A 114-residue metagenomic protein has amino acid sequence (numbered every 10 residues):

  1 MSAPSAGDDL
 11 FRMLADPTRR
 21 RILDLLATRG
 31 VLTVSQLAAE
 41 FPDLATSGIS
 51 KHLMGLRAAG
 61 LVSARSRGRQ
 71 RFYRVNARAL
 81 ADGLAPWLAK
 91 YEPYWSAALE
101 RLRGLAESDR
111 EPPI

Functional and structural regions predicted by a protein language model:
M1-A6, T28, R78-I114: Amphipathic alpha-helical dimerization/coiled-coil segments that flank or bridge DNA-binding/regulatory modules
S2-M13, P17-S47, Q70-D82, P86: N-terminal helix-turn-helix DNA-binding core of bacterial DNA-binding proteins
R12, D24, R57, S63 (+1 more regions): A cross-family signal for key residues in well-ordered alpha-helices that form functional helical elements
R21-I22, R67, Y73, R103-L105 (+1 more regions): Small/flexible residues
S50: Conserved catalytic core of two-component sensor histidine kinases
L53-M54: Short, hydrophobic-biased segments on the C-terminal half of alpha helices that form "recognition helices"
R57-G68, R74-V75: Beta-hairpin "wing" of winged helix-turn-helix
